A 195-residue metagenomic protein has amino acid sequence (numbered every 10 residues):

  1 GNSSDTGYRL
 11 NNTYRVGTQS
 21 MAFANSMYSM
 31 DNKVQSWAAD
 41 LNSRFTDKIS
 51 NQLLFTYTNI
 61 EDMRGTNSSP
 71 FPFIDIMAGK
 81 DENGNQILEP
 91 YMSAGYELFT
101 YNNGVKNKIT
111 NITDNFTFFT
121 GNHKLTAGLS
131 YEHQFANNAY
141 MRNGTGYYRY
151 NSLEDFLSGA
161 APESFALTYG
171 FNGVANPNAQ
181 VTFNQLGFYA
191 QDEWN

Functional and structural regions predicted by a protein language model:
G1-Q191: Replace "related TpsB outer-membrane translocases also match" with "some related outer-membrane beta-barrels such as
